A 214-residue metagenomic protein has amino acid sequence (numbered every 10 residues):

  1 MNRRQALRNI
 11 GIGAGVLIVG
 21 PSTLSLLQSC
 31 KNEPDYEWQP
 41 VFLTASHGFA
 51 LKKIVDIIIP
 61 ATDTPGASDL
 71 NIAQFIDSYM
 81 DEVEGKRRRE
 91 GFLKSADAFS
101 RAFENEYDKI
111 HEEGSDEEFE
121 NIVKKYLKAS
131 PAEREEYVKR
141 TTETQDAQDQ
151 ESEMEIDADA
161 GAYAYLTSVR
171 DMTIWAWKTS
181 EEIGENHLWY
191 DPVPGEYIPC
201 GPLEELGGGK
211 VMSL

Functional and structural regions predicted by a protein language model:
M1-L17: N-terminal secretory signal peptides and thylakoid transit peptides that target proteins across membranes
M1-R4, P21-I57: C-terminal segment of N-terminal export signals and the immediately downstream linker at the start of the mature
N9-I12, I57, E82: Membrane-interface junctions
A14, I18-S22, I58, T62 (+2 more regions): A generic secondary-structure signal for well-formed alpha-helical elements
E37-F42, I59-P60, D81-G91: A ubiquitous short alpha-helical element
L43-G48, P65-A67, E118, A160-A164: Structural motif
H47-F75: Post-signal-peptide N-terminal segment of Sec-exported extracytoplasmic proteins
N71-L214: Mature-region segments of soluble proteins
